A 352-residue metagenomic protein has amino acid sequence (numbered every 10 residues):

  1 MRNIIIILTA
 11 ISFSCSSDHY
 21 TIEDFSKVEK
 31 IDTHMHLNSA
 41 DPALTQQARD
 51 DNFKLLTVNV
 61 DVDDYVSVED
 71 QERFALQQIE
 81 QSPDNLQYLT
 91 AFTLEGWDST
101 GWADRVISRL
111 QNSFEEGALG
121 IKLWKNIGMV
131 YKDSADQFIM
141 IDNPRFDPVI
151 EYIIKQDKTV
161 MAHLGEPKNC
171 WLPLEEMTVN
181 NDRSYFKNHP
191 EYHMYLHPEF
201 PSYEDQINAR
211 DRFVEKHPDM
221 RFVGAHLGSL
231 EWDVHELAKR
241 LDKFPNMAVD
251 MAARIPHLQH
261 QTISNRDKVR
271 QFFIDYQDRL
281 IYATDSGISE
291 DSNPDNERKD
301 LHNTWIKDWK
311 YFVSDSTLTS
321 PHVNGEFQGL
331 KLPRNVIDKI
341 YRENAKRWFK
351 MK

Functional and structural regions predicted by a protein language model:
M1-I7: Sec-dependent signal peptide recognition, specifically the positively charged N-region followed immediately by
I7-S16: Hydrophobic h-region of N-terminal signal peptides that target proteins for export in Gram-negative bacteria
C15-E23, E72-H193, P198-E199, I255: Active-site gating/metal-coordination segments in enzymes
S16-N85, R105, N344: An N-terminally biased module of ancient metal coordination in phosphate/nucleic-acid-related enzymes
I31-M35, L55-V58, L86-A91, I121-L123 (+4 more regions): Hydrophobic faces of well-ordered beta-strands that scaffold small-molecule active sites in alpha/beta enzyme cores
H34-P42, D61-Q71, E95-D104, Y131 (+4 more regions): Acidic-and-aromatic substrate-binding clefts and catalytic sites of carbohydrate-active enzymes
D51-K54, N85, K132-S134, K168-P198 (+2 more regions): Active-site gating loops and adjacent loop-to-helix segments of metal-dependent hydrolytic enzymes
P198, S202-R212, H217-K352: H/E-rich (His + Asp/Glu) clusters that bind or coordinate divalent metals
